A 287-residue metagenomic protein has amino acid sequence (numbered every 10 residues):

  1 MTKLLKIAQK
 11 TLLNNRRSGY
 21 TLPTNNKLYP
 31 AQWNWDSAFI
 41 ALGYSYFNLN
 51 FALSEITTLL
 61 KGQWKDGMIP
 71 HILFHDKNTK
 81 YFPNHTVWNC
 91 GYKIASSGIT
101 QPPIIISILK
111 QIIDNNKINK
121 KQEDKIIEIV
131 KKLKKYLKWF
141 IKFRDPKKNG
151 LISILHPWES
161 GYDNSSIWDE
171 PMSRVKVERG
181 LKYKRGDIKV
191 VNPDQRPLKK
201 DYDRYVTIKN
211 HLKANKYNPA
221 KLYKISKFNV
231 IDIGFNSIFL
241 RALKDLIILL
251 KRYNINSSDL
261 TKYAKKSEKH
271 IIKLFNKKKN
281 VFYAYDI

Functional and structural regions predicted by a protein language model:
M1-Q32, L53-S54, T58, I72 (+3 more regions): Low-complexity, Ser/Thr/Pro/Gly-enriched N-terminal "stalk/linker" regions
K3-L4, L59, W64-M68, N119-V230: Active-site acid/base region of carbohydrate-active enzymes
Q9-L13, A41, S45-N48, I56-L60 (+1 more regions): Short amphipathic alpha-helical segments enriched in leucine
Y20-A38, L42-Y46, P83-P102, K221-I238 (+1 more regions): Solvent-exposed loop and edge beta-strand segments that line ligand/cofactor-binding and catalytic clefts
A38-N50, N89, I104-K121, S237-I255: Well-ordered alpha-helical scaffold segments within catalytic/enzyme domains
L49-L137, I141-W158, Y263-D286: Helix-terminus loop motifs that line ligand-binding clefts
L212-I255, D259-K265, K269-H270: C-terminal transactivation domains of fungal Zn(2)-Cys(6)
